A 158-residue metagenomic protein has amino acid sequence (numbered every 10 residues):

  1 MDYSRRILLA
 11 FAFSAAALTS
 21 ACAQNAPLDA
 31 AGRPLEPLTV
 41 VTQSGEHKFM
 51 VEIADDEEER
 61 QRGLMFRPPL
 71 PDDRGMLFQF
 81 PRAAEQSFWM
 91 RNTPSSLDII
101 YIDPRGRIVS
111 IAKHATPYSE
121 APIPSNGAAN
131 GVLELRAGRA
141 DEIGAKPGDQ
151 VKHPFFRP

Functional and structural regions predicted by a protein language model:
Y3-L9, F13: N-terminal export leaders
L18-A21: C-terminal motif of bacterial Sec signal peptides marking the signal peptidase cleavage site
Q24-P158: Compact, glycine-rich, soluble single-domain proteins
